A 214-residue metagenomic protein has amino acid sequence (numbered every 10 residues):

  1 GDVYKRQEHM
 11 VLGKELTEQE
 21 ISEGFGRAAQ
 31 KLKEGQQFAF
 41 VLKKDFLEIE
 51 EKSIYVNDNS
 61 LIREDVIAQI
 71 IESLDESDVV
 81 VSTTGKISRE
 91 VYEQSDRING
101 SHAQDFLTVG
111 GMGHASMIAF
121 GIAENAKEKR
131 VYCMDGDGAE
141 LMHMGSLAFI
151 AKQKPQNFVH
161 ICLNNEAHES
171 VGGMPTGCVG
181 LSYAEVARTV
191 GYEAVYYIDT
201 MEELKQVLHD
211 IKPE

Functional and structural regions predicted by a protein language model:
V3-Y4: Short, small-residue-biased leader/transition segments that mark boundaries at the very start of proteins
E8-I54, A184-E214: Structural signature of the thiamine diphosphate
M10-L12, F40-L42, V79-T84, F106-G110 (+2 more regions): General beta-strand structural signal in soluble alpha/beta enzymes
E23, E50-Y55, V91-S95, M144-G145 (+1 more regions): Short acidic, glycine/serine/threonine-rich loops at helix termini
A39-K43, V81-T83, M134-D135, V159-N164 (+1 more regions): Short beta-strand segments
E50-M112: Active-site diphosphate/adenylate-binding microenvironment
V91, T176-T189: Short, glycine/polar-rich helix-capping loops at beta-to-alpha or helix-loop-helix junctions that flank or form
Y92-N165: Thiamine diphosphate
